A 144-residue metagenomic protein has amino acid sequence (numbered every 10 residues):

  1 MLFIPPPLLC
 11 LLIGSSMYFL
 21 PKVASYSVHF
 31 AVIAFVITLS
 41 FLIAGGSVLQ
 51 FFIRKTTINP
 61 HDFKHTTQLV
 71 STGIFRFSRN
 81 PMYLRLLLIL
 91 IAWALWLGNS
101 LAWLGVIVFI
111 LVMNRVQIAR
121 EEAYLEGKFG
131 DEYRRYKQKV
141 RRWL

Functional and structural regions predicted by a protein language model:
M1-T72, L84-L144: Membrane-anchoring alpha-helices and their flanking helix-loop junctions
I74-F77: Generic transmembrane alpha-helix motif of multi-pass integral membrane proteins
N80: Extended, alpha-helix-rich binding/interface surfaces that flank or overlap catalytic cores and mediate recognition
